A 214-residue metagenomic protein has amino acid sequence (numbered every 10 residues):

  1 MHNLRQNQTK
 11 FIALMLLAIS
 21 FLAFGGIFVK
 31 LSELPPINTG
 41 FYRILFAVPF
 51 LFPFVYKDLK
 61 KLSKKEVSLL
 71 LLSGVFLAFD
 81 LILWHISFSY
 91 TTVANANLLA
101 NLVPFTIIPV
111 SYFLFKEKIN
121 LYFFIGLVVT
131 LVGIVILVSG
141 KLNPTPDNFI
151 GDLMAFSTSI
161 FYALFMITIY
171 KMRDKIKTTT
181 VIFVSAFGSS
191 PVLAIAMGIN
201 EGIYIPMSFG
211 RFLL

Functional and structural regions predicted by a protein language model:
M1-F41, V75, L83, T145-K171 (+2 more regions): Glycine-/small-residue-enriched transmembrane alpha-helix faces in small-molecule transporters and effluxers
F21, D58-N95, L99-A100, I136 (+1 more regions): Specific transmembrane alpha-helical segments of multi-pass solute transporters/efflux pumps, especially DMT/EamA
E33-L34, Y90, K116-K118, K175 (+1 more regions): Helix-loop interface residues and adjacent transmembrane-helix termini in multi-pass membrane transporters, primarily
N38-V48, H85-K116, T158: Specific alpha-helical transmembrane segments that line the substrate/conduction pathway and gating interfaces
T39, Y122, T178-I182: Juxtamembrane helix-start motifs in multi-pass secondary transporters
L51, L71-S73, L77, Y122-K141 (+2 more regions): Hydrophobic transmembrane alpha-helices of multi-pass small-molecule transport proteins
F52-K60, V103-V128, N200-E201: C-terminal transmembrane-helix exit sites in multi-pass transporters
E66-S68, N97-A100, K116-I136, N148-D152 (+2 more regions): Loop-to-transmembrane alpha-helix entry segments
